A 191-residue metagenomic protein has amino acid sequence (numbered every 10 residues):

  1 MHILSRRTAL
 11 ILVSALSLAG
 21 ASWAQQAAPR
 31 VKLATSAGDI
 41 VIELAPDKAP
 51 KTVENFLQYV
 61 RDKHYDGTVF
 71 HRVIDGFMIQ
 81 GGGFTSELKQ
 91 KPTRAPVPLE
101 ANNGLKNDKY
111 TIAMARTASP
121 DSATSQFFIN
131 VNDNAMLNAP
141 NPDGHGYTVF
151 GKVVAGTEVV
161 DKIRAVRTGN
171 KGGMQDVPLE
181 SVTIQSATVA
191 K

Functional and structural regions predicted by a protein language model:
H2-K191: Cyclophilin-like peptidyl-prolyl cis-trans isomerases
